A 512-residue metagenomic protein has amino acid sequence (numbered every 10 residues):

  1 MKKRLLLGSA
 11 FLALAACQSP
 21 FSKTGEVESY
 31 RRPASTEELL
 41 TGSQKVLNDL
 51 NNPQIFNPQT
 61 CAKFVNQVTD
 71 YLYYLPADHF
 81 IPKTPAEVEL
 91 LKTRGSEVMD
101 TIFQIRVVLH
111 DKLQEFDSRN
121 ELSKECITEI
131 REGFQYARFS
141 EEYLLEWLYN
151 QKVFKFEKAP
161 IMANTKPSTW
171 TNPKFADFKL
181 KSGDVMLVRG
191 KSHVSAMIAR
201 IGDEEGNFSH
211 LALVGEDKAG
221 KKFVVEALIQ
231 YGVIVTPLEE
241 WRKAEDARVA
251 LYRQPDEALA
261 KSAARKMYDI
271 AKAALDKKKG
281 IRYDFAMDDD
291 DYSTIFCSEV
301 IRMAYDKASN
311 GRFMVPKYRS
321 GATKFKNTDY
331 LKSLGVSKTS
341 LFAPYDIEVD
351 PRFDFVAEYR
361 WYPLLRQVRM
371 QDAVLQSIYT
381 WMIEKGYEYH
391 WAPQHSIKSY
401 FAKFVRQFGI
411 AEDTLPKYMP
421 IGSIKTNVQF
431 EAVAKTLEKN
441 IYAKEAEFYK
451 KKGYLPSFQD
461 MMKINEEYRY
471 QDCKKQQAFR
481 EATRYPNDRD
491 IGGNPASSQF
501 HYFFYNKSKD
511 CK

Functional and structural regions predicted by a protein language model:
K2-S19: Classical Sec-dependent N-terminal signal peptides that target proteins to the secretory pathway
C17-K512: Cysteine-nucleophile amide-bond enzymes
